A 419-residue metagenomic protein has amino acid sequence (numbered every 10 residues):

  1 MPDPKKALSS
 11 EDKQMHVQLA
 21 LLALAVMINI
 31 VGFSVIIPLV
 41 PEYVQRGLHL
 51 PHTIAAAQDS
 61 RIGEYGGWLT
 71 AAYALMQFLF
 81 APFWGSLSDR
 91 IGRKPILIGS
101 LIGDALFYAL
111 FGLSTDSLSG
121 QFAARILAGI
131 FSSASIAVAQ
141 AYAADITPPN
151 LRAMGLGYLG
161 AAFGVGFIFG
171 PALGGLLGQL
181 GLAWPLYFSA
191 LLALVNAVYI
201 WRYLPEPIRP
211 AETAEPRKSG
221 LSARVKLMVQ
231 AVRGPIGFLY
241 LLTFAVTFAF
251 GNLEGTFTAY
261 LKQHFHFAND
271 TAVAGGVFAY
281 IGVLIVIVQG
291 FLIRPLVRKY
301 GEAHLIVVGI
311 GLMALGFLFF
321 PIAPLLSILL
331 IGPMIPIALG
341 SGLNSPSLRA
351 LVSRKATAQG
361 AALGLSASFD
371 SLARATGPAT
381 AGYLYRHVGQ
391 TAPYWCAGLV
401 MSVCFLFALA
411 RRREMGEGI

Functional and structural regions predicted by a protein language model:
D3-M15, P205-L241: Juxtamembrane intracellular "pre-TM" segments in multi-pass secondary transporters
M27, F107, S119-A134, I328-L343: Hydrophobic core of transmembrane alpha-helices in multi-pass small-molecule transporters, especially MFS/SLC-type
L39-G63, G255-V273: Short amphipathic helix-loop junctions that connect adjacent transmembrane helices in Major Facilitator Superfamily/SLC
F78-T115: Conserved MFS/SLC helix-loop-helix module at the cytosolic interface between two early adjacent transmembrane helices
F80-G92, V288-E302: Helix-to-loop junctions at the C-terminal end of transmembrane segments in multipass secondary transporters
I102-D116, G311-P324: C-terminal ends and interior cores of transmembrane alpha-helices in multi-pass membrane transporters/permeases
A124-G164: Cytoplasmic helix-loop-helix junction between adjacent transmembrane helices in 12-TM secondary transporters
A303-L348: C-terminal transmembrane helical hairpin of 12-TM major facilitator-type secondary transporters
